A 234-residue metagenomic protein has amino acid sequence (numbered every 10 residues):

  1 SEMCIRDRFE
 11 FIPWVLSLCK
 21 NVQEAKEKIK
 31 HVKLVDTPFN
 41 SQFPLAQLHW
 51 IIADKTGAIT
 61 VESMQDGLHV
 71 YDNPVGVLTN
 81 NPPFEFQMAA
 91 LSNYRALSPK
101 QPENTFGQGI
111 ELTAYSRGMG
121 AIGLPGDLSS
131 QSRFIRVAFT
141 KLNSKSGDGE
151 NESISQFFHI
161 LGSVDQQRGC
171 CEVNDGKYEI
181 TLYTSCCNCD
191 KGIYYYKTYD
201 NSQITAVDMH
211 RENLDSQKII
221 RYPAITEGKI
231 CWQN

Functional and structural regions predicted by a protein language model:
E2-I5: Short, small-residue-biased leader/transition segments that mark boundaries at the very start of proteins
D7-R8, K33, P44, K177: Short, glycine/acidic-rich beta->alpha junctions
R8-T37, E150-H159: Proteins synthesized as precursors that undergo proteolytic processing into mature forms
N21-S63: Aromatic- and glycine-enriched pocket-lining scaffold segments that form the walls of small-molecule binding clefts
P38, L45-A46, K55, L78-N234: C-terminus-biased signal that marks the final domain/tail of proteins
A53-G57, S63-G67, P74, N188-K191: Short acidic-glycine loop/turn motifs at beta-strand connectors
Y71-P74, P83: Long, amphipathic alpha-helical surface segments
